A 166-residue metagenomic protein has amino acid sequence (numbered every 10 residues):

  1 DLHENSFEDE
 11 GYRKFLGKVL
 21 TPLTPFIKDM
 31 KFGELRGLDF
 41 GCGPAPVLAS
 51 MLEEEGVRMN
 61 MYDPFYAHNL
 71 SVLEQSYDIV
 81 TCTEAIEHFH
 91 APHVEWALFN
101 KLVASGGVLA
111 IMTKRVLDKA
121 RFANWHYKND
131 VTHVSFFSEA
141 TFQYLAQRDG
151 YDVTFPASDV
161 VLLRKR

Functional and structural regions predicted by a protein language model:
D1-I79, W96-A97, N129-D130, A140 (+3 more regions): Conserved N-terminal segment of class I S-adenosyl-L-methionine
L48-A49, A91-P92, A120-F122: Short glycine-/acidic-enriched loop or helix-start segments at secondary-structure transitions that form or flank
G56-V57, G107, Y151: Short phosphate-binding/catalytic loops that engage adenosine nucleotides
Y66, E87, V116: Active-site micro-motifs of SAM-dependent methyltransferase domains
V80-P92: A short SAM/SAH-binding and catalytic strip from SAM-dependent methyltransferases
W96-V108: A short glycine-rich, Lys/Arg-flanked "PGG" loop and its adjoining helix->strand segment in the class I
M112-S135, A140-T141, L145: Short, glycine-/aromatic-enriched active-site segment of Class I SAM-dependent methyltransferases
